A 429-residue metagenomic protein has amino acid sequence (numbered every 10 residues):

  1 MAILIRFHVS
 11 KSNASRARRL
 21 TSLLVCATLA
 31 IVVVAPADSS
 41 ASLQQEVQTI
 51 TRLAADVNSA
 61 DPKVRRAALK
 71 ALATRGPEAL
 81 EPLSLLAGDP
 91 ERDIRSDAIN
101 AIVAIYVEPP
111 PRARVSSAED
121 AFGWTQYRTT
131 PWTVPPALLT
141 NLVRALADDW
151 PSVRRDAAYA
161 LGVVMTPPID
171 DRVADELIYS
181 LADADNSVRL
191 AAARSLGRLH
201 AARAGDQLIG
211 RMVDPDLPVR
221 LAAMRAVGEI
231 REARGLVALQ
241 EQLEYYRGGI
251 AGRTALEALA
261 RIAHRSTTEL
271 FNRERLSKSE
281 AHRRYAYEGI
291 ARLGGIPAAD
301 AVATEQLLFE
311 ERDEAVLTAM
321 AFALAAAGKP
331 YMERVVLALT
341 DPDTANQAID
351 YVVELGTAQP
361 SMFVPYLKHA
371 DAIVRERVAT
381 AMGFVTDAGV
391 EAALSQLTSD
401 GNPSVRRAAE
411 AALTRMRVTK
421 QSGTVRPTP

Functional and structural regions predicted by a protein language model:
M1-A17: N-terminal secretory signal peptides that target proteins for export/translocation
S22-V32: Bacterial N-terminal signal peptides
L43-A55, P77-G88, E108-W124, W132-L146 (+9 more regions): Amphipathic alpha-helical scaffolding segments comprising HEAT/armadillo-like alpha-solenoid repeats
A60-D61, P90-E91, D149-W150, A184-D185 (+7 more regions): Short inter-helical turns and helix N-cap capping residues of alpha-solenoid HEAT/ARM repeat scaffolds
N186-R198, R203-Q207, V213-G235, Y245-R261 (+2 more regions): Solenoidal tandem-repeat scaffolds enriched in leucines and small polar residues
